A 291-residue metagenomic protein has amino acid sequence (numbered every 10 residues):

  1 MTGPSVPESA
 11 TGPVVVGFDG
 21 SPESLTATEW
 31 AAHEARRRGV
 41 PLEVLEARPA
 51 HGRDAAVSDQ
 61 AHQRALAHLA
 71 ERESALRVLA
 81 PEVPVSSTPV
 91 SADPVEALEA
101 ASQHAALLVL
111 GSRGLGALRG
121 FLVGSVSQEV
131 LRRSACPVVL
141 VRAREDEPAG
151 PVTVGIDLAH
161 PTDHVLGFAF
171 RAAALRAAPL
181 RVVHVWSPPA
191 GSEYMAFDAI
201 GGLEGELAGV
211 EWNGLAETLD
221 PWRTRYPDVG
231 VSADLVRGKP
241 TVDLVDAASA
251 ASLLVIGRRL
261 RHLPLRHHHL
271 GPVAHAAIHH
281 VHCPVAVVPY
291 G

Functional and structural regions predicted by a protein language model:
M1-S9, E23, D59, A75-L108 (+3 more regions): Structural beta-alpha unit
T2-D59, P151-G202, R223-R225, G230-S232 (+2 more regions): Small/aliphatic-rich secondary-structure junction motif
R38-V40, V83, C136, A178-P179 (+1 more regions): Short glycine/serine/threonine/alanine-rich loop segments
Q60-A67, G201-E211: A short acidic, glycine-rich active-site loop that binds or catalyzes chemistry on phosphate/adenosine moieties
S87, L110-E129, A149, L253-H279: Glycine-rich, Arg-bearing micro-motifs that act as flexible, cationic patches
G111-S112, V138-A143, V285-P289: Short beta-strand elements of ligand-binding domains
S125-R144: Short, structured interface segments
G214, D228, D234-G291: Hydrophobic multi-pass inner-membrane translocation pores used for secretion and envelope-lipid/glycan export
